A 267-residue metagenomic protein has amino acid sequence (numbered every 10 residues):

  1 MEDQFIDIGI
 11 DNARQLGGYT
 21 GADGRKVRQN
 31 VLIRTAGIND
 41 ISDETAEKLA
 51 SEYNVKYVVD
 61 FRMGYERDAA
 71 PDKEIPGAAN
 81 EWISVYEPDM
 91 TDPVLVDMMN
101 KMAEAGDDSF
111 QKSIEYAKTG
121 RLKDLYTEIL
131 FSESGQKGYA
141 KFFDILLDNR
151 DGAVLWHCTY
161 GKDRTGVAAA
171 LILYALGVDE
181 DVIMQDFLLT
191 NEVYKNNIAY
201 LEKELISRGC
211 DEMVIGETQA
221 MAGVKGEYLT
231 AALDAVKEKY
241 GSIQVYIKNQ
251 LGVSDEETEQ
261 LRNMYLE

Functional and structural regions predicted by a protein language model:
M1-L155, A168-E267: Cys-dependent protein tyrosine phosphatase-like superfamily
T159-Y160, R164-T165: Ser/Thr-glycine-rich phosphate-binding loops at phosphate-binding pockets of nucleotides, nucleotide cofactors
